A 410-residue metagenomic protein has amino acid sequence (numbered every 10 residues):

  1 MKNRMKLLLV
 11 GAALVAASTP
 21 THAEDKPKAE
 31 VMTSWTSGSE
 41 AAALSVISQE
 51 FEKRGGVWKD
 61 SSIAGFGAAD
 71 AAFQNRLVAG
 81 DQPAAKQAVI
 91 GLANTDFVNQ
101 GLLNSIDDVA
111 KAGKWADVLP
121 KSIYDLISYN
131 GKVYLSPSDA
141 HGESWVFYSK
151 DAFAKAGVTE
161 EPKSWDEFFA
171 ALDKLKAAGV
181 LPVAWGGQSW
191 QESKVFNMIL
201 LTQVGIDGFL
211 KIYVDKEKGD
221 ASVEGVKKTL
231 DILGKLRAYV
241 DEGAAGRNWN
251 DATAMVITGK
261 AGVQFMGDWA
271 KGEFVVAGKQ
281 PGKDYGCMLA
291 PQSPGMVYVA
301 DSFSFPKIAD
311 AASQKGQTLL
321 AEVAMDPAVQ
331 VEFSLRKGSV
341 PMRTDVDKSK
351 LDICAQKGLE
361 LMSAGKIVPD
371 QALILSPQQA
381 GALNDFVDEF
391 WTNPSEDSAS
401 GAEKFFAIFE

Functional and structural regions predicted by a protein language model:
D25, Q49, K53-R54, A79 (+4 more regions): Extracytoplasmic/periplasmic substrate-recognition and gating elements
D25-K28, K53, A154, L361-E410: Conserved C-terminal helix/tail region of periplasmic/extracytoplasmic solute-binding proteins
S34, L92-T95, D231-A312: Extracytoplasmic/periplasmic substrate-binding proteins
E50-K121, D125-S128, A154-K163, G262-V263 (+1 more regions): Extracytoplasmic "Venus flytrap"/periplasmic binding protein-like
N75-R76, P83-A84, A116-D151, L181-P182 (+3 more regions): A structural signal for short loop-to-beta-strand junctions that line the ligand-binding cleft of periplasmic/secreted
N94-G101, I123-E161, Q188-Y213, V297-K307 (+1 more regions): Periplasmic solute-binding protein
L102-L103, D108, T258, W269-E273 (+1 more regions): Mature extracytoplasmic/periplasmic domains
L172-K174, V214-A245: Glycine-centered hinge/linker elements that transmit conformational signals in sensory and ligand-binding systems
